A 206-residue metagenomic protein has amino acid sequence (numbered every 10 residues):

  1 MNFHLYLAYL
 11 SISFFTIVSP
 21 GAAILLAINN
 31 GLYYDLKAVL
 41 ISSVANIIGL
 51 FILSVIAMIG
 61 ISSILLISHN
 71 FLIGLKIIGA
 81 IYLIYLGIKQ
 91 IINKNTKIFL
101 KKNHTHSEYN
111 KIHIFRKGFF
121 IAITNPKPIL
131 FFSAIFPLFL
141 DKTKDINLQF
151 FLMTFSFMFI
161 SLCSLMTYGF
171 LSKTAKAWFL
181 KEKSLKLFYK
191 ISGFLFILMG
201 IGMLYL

Functional and structural regions predicted by a protein language model:
F3-I73, A134-M153: Juxtamembrane transmembrane-helix termini in multi-pass membrane transport proteins
L7-I12, I81-I84, K117-F120, S156-F157: Short alpha-helical transmembrane interface motifs in multi-pass membrane proteins
S13-I17, A122, P126, M158-M166: Residue-level hotspots within the lipid-embedded alpha helices of multi-pass solute transporters
K37-H113, L171: Membrane helix-loop-helix hairpins that form the core translocation module of multi-pass transporters
L66-I98, S161-L171, K176-L206: Selective transmembrane alpha-helices of multi-pass membrane proteins
K111, R116-G118, I123-P128: Selected transmembrane alpha-helices and immediately adjacent juxtamembrane segments of polytopic inner-membrane
